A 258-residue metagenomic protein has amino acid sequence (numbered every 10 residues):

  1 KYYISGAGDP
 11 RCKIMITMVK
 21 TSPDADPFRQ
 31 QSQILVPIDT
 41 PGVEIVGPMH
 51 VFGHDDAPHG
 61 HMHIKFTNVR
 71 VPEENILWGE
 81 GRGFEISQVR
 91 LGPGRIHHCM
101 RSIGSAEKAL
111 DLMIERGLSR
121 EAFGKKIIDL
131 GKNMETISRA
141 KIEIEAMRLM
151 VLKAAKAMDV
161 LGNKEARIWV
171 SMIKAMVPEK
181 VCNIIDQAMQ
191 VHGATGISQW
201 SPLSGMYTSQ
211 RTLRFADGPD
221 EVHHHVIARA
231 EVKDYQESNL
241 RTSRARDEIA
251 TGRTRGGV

Functional and structural regions predicted by a protein language model:
K1-V46: A short core secondary-structure module
G6-R11, D26, F52-P58, L91-R101: Short alpha-helix boundary/capping segments
R11-K13, P58, G131, W169: Residue-level preference for beta-strand/loop junctions
K13-M15, Q31-S32, P41, G60-T67 (+2 more regions): Structural beta-strand/beta-sheet cores of well-ordered domains, especially the beta-sheet scaffolds that support
I16-V19, V36-I38, F52-D56, G83-Q88 (+1 more regions): Short, low-complexity, polar/charged sequence segments that are solvent-exposed and flexible
D39-R70: Flexible, small-/acidic-enriched active-site or ligand-binding loops
H63-N68, E74, G79-R82, Q88-V258: Alpha-helical interface subdomain recognition
